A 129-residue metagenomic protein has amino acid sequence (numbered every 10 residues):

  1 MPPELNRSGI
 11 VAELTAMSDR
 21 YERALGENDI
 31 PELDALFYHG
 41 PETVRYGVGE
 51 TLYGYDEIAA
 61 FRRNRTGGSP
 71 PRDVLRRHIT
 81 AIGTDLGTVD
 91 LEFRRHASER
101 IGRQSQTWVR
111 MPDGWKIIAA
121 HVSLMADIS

Functional and structural regions predicted by a protein language model:
M1-H39, I128-S129: Short, low-complexity N-terminal intrinsically disordered segments enriched in polar/charged residues
P2-P3, I10-E13, V48, D56-I101: Surface-exposed, charged secondary-structure patches
Y21, L33-D34, E42-T43, G54 (+3 more regions): Hydrophobic pocket/interface hotspot
L33-A35, R45-Y46, D73-V74, I118-A119: Short, hydrophobic secondary-structure boundary micro-motifs
F37-Y38, F93-R95, H121-L124: Short beta-strand segments enriched in hydrophobic/aromatic residues within well-folded beta-rich domains
H39, I82-G83, M111: Structural motif
T43-Y46, A126-I128: A short acidic, helix-capping loop that chelates divalent metal ions and anchors anionic groups
T88, I101-S129: Short beta-strand edge/turn micro-motifs at domain boundaries
